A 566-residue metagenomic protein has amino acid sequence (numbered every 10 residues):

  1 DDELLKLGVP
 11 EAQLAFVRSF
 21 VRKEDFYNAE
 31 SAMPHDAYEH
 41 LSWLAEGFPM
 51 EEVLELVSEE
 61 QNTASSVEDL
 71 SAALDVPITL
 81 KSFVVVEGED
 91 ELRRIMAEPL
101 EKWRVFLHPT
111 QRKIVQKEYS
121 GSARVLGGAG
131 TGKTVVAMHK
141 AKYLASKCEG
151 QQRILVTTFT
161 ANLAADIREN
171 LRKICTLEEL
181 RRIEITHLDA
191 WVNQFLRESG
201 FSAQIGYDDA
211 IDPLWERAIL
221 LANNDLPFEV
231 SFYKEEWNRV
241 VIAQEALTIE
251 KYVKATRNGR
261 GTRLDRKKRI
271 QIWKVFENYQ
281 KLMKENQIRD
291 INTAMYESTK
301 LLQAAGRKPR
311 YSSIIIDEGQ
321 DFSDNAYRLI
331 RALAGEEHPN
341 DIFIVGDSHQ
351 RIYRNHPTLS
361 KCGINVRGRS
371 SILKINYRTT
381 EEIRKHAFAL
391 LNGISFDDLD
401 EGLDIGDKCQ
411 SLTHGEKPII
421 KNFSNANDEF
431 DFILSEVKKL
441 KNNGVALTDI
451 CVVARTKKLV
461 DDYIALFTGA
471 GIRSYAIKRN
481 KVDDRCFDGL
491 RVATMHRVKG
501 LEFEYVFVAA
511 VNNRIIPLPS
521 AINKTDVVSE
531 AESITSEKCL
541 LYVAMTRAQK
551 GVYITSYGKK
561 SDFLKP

Functional and structural regions predicted by a protein language model:
D1-R93: N-terminal accessory nucleic-acid engagement/regulatory domains that precede and modulate ATP-driven motor cores
D2-E39, N512-P566: Accessory/regulatory regions of helicases
L14-L41, G47, G200-K268: ATP-hydrolysis module of ASCE/P-loop NTPase motor domains, specifically the Walker B Asp-Glu catalytic pair
E24, D36, F48-E52, G121 (+8 more regions): Short secondary-structure junctions and interdomain/linker hinges
V67-V76, L226, A389-I394: N-terminal presequences and immediately downstream first alpha-helices
L70-P109, Q116, A123-L126, F228-S312: Accessory N-terminal region flanking or inserted into the helicase ATPase core in nucleic-acid motor proteins
R104, H108-R153, F159-I205, D265-K268 (+7 more regions): Conserved helicase motor core of SF1/SF2 NTP-dependent helicases
